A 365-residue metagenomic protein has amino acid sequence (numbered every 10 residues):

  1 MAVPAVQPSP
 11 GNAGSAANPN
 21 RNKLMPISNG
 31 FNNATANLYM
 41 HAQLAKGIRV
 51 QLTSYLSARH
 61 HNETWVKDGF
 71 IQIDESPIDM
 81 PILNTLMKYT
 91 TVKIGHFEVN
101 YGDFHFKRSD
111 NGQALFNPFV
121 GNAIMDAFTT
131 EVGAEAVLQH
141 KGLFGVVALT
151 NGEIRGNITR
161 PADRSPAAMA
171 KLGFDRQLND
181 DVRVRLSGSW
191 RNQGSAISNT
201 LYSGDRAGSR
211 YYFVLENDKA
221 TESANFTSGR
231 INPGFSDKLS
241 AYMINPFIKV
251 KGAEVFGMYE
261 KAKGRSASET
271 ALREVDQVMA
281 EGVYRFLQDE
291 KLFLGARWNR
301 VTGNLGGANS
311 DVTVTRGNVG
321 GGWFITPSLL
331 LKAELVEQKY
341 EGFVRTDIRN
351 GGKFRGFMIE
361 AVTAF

Functional and structural regions predicted by a protein language model:
M1, P8-N12, K238, E274: Eukaryote-specific, low-hydrophobicity, charge-rich regions
M1-P8, N20, M25-R155, P161-S195 (+4 more regions): Outer membrane beta-barrel
A17-P19, T227: Short glycine/proline-rich turn/loop motifs
L24-M25, F70-I73, S189-R191, T200-F365: Outer-membrane beta-barrel pore domains
